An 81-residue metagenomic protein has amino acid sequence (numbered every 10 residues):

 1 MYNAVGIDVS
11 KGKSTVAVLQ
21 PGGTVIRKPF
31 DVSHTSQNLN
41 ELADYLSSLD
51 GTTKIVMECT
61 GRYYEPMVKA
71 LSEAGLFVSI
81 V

Functional and structural regions predicted by a protein language model:
M1-V81: Phosphate- and other anionic-substrate recognition elements at nucleic-acid/protein interfaces
